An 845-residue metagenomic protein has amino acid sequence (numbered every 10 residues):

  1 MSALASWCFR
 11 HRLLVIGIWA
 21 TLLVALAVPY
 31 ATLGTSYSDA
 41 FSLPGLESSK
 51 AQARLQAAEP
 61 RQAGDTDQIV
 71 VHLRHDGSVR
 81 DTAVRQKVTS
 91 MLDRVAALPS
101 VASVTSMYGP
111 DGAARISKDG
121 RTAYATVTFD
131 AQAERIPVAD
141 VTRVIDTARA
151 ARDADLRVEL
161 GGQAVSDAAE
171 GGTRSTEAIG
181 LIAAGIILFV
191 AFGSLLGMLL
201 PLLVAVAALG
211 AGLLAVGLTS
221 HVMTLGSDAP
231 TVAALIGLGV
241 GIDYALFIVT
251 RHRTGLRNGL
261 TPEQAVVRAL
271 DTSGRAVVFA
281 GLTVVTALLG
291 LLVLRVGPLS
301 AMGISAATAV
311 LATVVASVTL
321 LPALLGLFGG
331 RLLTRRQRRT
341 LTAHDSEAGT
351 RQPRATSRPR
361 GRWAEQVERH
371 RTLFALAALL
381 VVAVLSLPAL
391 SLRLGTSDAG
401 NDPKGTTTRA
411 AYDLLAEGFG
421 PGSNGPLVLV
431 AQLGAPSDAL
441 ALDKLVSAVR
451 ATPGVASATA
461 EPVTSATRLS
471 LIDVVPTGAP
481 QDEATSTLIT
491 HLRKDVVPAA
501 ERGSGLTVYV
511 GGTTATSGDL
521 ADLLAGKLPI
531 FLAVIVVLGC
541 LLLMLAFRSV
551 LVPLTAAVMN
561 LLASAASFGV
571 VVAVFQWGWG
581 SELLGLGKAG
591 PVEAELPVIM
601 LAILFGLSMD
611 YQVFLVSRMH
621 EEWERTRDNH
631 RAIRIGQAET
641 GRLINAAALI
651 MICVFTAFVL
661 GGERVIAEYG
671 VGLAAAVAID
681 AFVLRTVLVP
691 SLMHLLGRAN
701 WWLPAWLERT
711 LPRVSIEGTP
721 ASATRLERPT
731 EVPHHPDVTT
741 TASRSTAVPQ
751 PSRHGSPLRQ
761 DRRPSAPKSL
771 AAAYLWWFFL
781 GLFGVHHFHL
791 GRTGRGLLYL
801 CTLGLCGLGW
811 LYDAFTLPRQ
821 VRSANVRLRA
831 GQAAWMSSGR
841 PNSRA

Functional and structural regions predicted by a protein language model:
M1-T35, V101, Q132-L394, G505 (+1 more regions): Membrane-embedded transmembrane helical bundles of large multi-pass transporters/channels
A3-F9, A51-R54, G361-R369, L414 (+1 more regions): A short amphipathic helical element positioned immediately N-terminal to and/or at the very start of a transmembrane
T21, P29-S36, F41-P44, Q52 (+1 more regions): N-terminal cofactor/phosphate-binding cores enriched in small/glycine residues, especially glycine-rich loops such as
P44, G400-K404, A435-A439, D443-S447 (+5 more regions): Low-complexity segments enriched in small/polar residues
G45-T66, H75-G162, S391-E582, P591 (+1 more regions): Structured non-transmembrane domains adjacent to transmembrane bundles in polytopic membrane proteins
T739-F778, L790-A845: Transmembrane helix recognition focused on a "late"/terminal membrane span
